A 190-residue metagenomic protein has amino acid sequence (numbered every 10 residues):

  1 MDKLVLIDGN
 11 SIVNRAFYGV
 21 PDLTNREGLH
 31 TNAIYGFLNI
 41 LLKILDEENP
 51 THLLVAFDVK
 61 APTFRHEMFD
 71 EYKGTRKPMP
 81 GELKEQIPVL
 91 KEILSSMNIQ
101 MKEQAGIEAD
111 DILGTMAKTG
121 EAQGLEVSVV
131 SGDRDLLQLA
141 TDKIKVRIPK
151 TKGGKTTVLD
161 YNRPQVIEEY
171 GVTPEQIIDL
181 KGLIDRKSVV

Functional and structural regions predicted by a protein language model:
M1-L54, D58, F64-F69: Non-catalytic, usually N-terminal nucleic-acid engagement modules in DNA/RNA processing proteins
P21-T24, G74-V190: Extended two-metal-dependent nuclease catalytic cores across DNA- and RNA-processing enzymes
